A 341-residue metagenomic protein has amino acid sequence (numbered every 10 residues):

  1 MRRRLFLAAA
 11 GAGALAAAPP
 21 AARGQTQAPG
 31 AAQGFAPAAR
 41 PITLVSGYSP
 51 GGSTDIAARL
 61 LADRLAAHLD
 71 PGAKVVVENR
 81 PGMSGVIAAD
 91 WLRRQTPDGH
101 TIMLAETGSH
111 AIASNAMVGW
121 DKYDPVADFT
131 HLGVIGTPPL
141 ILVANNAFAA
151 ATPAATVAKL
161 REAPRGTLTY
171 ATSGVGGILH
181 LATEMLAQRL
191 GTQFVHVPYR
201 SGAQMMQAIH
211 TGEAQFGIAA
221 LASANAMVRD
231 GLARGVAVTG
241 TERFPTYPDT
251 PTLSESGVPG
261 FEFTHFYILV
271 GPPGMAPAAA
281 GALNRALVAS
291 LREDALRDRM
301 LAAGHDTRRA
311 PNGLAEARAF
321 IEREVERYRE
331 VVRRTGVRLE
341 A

Functional and structural regions predicted by a protein language model:
L5-G24: N-terminal export signals
G24-V126, T192-Q215, L339-A341: N-terminal (or domain-start) structured segment
A39-P41, T192, A278-A341: An extracytoplasmic/periplasmic, membrane-proximal ligand-sensing/linker region
G51, T107-G108, N145-A150, T172-G177 (+4 more regions): Short coil/turn segments
W91-H100, N115-Q204, L253, F266-R299: Hinge/capping helix and adjacent helix->loop/strand transition within the periplasmic-binding protein
G108-W120, E184-R189, F216-T250: A ligand-binding cleft/hinge motif common to bilobed small-molecule-binding domains
A224-D298, R323-E326, E340: C-terminal lobe and pocket-closing loops of periplasmic/extracytoplasmic Venus-flytrap solute-binding proteins
